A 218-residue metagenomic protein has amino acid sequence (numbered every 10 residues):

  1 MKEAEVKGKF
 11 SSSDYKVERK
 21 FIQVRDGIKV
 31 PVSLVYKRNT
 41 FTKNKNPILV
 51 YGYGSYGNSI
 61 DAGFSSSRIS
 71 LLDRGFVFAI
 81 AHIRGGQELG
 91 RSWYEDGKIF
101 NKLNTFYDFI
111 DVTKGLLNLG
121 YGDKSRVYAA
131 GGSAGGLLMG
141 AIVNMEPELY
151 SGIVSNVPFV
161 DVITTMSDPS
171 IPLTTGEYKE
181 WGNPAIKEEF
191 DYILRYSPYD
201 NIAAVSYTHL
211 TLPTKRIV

Functional and structural regions predicted by a protein language model:
A4-S125, G132: Cap/lid segment of the alpha/beta-hydrolase catalytic domain
I83-L210: Active-site-proximal cap/loop segments of hydrolase catalytic domains
H209, T214-V218: Single conserved hydrophobic/aromatic residue that forms the stacking wall/gate of nucleotide- or nucleobase-binding
